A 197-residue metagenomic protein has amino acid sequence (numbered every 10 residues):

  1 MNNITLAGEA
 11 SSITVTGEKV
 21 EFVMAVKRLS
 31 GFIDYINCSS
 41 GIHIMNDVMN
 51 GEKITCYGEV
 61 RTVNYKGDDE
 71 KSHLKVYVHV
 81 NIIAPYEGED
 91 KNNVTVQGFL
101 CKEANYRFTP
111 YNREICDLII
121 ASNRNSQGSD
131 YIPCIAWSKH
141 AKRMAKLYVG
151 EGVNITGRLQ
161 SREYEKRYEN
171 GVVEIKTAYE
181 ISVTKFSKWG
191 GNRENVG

Functional and structural regions predicted by a protein language model:
M1-G197: Single-stranded nucleic acid-binding surfaces, predominantly the OB-fold ssDNA-binding core
